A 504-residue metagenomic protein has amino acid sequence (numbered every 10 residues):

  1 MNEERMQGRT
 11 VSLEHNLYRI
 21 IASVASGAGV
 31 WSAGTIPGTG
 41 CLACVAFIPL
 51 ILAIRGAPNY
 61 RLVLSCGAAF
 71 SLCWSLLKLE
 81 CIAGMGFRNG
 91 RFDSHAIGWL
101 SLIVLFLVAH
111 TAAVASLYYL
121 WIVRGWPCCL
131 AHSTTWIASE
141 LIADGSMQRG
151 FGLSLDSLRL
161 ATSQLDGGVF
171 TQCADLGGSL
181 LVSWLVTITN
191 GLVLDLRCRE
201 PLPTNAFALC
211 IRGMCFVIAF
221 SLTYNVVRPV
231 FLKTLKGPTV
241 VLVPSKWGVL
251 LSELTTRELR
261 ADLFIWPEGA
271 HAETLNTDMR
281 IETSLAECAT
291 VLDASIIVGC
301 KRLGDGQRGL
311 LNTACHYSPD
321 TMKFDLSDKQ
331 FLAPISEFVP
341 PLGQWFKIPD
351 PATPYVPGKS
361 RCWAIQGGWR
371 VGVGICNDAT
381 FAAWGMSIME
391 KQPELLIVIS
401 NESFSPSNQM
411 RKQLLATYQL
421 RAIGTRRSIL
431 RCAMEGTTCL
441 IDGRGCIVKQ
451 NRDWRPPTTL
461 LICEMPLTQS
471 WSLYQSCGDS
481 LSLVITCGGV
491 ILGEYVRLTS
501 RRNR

Functional and structural regions predicted by a protein language model:
E3-F231, L235, P406-S407, Y418 (+4 more regions): Membrane-embedded alpha-helical bundles of multi-pass enzymes that act on lipidic or dolichyl-linked glycan substrates
W31, L242, A314-H316, L326 (+3 more regions): Conserved hydrophobic/aromatic beta-strand scaffold that supports enzyme active sites
A57, V123-R124, R199, R257-R260 (+2 more regions): Alpha-helix C-cap/termination motif
C81-L102, A131, T135, L141-S179 (+3 more regions): Active-site catalytic loop in hydrolytic enzyme cores
S133-T134, G152, L263, H271 (+5 more regions): CN hydrolase (nitrilase-like) catalytic-core segments centered on the catalytic cysteine and neighboring Lys/Glu
Q164, W247, L303, F331 (+4 more regions): Residue-level detector of flexible, active-site-proximal loop/helix-junction positions within diverse enzyme catalytic
N190, N312, V398-N401: Asparagine-centered polar/low-complexity signal
L222-S336, A364-G367, V373, N377-A379 (+1 more regions): Soluble catalytic regions of membrane-associated enzymes that act on cell-envelope and secretory-pathway components
